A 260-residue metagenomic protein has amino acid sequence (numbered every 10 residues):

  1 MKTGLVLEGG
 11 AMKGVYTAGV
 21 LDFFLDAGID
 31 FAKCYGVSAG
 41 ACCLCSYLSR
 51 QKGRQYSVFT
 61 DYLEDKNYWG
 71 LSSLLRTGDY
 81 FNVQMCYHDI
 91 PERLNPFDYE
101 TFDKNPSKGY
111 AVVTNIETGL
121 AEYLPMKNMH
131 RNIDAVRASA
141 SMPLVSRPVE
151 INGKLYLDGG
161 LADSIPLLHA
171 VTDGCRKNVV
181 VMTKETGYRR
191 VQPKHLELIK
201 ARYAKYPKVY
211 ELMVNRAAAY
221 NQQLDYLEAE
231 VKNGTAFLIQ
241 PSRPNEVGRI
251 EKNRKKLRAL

Functional and structural regions predicted by a protein language model:
M1-V37, C45-L260: Patatin-like phospholipase
